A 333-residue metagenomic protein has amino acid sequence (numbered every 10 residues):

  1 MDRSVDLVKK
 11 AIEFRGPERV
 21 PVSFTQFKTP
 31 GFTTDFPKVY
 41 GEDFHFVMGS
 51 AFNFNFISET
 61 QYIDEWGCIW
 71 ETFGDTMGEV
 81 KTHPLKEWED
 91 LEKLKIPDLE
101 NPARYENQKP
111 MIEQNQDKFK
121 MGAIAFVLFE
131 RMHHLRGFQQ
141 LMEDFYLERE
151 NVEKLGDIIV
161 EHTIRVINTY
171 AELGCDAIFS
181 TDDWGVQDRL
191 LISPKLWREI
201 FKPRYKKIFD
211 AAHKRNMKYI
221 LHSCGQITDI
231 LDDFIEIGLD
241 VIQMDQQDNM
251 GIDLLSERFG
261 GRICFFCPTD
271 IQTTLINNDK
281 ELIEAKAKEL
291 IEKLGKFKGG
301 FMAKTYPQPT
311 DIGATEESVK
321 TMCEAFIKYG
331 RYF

Functional and structural regions predicted by a protein language model:
M1-K28, F32, I63, K95-F333: Active-site loop segments of alpha/beta catalytic cores
F14, K38-D43, E65-G67: Glycine-centered secondary-structure boundary/capping sites
R19-P21, D43, E59: A common structural microfeature
T29-F56: Segments that shape or occlude catalytic/ligand-binding pockets
T33-F36, S58-E59, G74-T76, T82 (+2 more regions): Short aromatic-enriched loop/helix-cap "lid" or pocket-rim segments at secondary-structure transitions that line
I57-P102, Q114-M121: A contiguous, low-structure linker/loop signature
